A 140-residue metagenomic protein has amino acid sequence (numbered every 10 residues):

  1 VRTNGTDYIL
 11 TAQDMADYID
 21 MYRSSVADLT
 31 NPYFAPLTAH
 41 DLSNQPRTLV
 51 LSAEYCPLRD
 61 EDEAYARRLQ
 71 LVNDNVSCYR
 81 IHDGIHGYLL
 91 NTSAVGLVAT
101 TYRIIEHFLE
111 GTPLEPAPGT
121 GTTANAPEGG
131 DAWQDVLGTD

Functional and structural regions predicted by a protein language model:
V1-G138: Alpha/beta-hydrolase superfamily serine-hydrolase fold, recognizing
